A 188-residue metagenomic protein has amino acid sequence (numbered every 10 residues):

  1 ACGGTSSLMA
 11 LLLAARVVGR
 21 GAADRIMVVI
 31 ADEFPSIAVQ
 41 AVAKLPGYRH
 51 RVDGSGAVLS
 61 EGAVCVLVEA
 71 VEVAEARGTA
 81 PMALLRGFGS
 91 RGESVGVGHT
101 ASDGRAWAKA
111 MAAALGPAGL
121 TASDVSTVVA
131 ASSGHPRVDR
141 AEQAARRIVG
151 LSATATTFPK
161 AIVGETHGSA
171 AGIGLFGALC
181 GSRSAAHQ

Functional and structural regions predicted by a protein language model:
A1, R86, T157: General small-molecule cofactor/ligand-binding pocket signal
A1-G3, L120-A153: Conserved beta-ketoacyl condensing-enzyme motif
A1-V29, L59-T79, E165-H187: Active-site-proximal alpha-helical scaffold in enzymes
S6, A10, A106, A110-A118 (+3 more regions): Stable alpha-helical structural segments in soluble proteins, enriched in small hydrophobic residues
A15, V42-L45, Q143-R147: Short, solvent-exposed amphipathic alpha-helical segments in soluble enzyme and RNA/protein-processing domains
A22-R49, S55, S90-S102, V129-R140 (+1 more regions): Acyl-CoA/ACP chain-elongation machinery
G47-L120, D124-T127: Condensing-enzyme catalytic core mediating Claisen C-C bond formation in acyl metabolism
